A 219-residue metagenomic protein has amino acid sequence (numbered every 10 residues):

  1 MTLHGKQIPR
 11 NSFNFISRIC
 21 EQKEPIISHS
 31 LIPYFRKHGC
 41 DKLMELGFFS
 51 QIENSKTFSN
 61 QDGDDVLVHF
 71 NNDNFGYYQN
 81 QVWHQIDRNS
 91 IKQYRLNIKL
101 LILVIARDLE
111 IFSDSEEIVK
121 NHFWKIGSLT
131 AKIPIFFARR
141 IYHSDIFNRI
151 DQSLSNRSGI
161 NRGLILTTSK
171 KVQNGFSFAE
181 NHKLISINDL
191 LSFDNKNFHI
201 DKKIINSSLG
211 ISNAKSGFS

Functional and structural regions predicted by a protein language model:
M1, P9, P134-A138, G163-I165 (+1 more regions): Generic preference for hydrophobic/aromatic residues in regular secondary structure cores
M1-S128: Extended, compositionally biased accessory segments flanking or bridging domains
L43, F218-S219: Intrinsic structural disorder
M44, I52, S144-I146, N174-G175 (+1 more regions): An almost-null, non-specific background feature that weakly reflects generic protein context rather than any particular
I105, L154-G217: Charged, structured surface patches that assemble and position nucleic-acid processing machinery
F112, K132-I146, S155-R157, S169-G175: Short acidic, S/G/P-rich loop/turn micro-motifs used as interaction or catalytic elements
